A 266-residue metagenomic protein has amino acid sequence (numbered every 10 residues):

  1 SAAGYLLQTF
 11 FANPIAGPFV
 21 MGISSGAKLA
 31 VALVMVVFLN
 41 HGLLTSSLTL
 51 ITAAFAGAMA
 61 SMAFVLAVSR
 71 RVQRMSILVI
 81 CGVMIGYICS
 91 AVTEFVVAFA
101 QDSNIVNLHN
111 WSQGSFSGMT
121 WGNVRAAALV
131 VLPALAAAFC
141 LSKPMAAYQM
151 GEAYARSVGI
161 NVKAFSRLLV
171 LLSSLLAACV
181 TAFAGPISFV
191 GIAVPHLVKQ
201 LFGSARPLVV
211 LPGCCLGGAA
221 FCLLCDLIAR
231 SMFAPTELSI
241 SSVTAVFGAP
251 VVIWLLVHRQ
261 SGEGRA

Functional and structural regions predicted by a protein language model:
S1-A266: Alpha-helical transmembrane segments in inner-membrane proteins
